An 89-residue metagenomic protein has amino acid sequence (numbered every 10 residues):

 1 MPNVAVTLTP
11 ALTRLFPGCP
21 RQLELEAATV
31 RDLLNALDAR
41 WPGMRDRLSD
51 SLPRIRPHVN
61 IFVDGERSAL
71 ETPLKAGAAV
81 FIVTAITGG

Functional and structural regions predicted by a protein language model:
M1-G88: Ubiquitin-like/PB1-type beta-grasp interaction modules and other compact soluble beta-rich domains
